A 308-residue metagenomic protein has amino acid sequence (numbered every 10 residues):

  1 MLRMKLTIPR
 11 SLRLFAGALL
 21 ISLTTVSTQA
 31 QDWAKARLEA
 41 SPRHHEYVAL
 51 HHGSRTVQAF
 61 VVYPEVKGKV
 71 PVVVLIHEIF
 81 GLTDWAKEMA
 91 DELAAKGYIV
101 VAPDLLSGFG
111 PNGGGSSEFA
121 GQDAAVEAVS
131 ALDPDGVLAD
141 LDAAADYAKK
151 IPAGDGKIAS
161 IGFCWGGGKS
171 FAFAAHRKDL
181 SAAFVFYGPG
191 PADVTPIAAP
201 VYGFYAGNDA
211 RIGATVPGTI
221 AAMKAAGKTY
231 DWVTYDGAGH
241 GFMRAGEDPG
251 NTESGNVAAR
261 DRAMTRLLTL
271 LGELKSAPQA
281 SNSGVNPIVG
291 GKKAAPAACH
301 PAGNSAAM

Functional and structural regions predicted by a protein language model:
L2-A16: Bacterial N-terminal signal peptides that target proteins for export
F15, L20-L50, V57-F60, C299 (+1 more regions): An N-terminal hydrophobic leader/cap segment in hydrolases
A34, L38-S41, E46-K150, R244-T252: Serine-hydrolase catalytic machinery in alpha/beta-hydrolase-like enzymes
L105-F109, P189, A238: Short beta-to-alpha linker loops that shape the active-site pocket of alpha/beta-hydrolase fold enzymes
L141-A198: Primarily recognizes the serine-hydrolase "nucleophile elbow" in alpha/beta-hydrolase and SGNH/GDSL folds
G203-Y205: Short beta-strand/loop motif that positions the catalytic acidic residue of the alpha/beta-hydrolase fold
N208-G213: Acidic catalytic loop of the alpha/beta-hydrolase fold
K224, T229-M308: C-terminal catalytic histidine-bearing segment of alpha/beta-hydrolase fold enzymes
